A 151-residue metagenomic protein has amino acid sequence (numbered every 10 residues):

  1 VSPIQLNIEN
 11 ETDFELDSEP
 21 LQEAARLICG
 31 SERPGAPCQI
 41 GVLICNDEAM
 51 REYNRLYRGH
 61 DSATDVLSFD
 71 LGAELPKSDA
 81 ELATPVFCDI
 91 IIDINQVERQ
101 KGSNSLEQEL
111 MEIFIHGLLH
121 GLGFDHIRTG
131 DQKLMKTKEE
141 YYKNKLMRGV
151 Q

Functional and structural regions predicted by a protein language model:
V1-M111, L119-Q151: An acidic/histidine-cluster motif and surrounding catalytic segment that typifies divalent-metal-assisted enzyme active
